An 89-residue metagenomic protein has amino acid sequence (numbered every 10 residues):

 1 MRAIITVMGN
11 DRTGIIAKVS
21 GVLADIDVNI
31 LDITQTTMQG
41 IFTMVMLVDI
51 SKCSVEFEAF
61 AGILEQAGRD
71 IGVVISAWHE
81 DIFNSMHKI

Functional and structural regions predicted by a protein language model:
M1-I89: A conserved regulatory-domain signal marking ACT and ACT-like small-molecule sensing domains and adjacent regulatory
